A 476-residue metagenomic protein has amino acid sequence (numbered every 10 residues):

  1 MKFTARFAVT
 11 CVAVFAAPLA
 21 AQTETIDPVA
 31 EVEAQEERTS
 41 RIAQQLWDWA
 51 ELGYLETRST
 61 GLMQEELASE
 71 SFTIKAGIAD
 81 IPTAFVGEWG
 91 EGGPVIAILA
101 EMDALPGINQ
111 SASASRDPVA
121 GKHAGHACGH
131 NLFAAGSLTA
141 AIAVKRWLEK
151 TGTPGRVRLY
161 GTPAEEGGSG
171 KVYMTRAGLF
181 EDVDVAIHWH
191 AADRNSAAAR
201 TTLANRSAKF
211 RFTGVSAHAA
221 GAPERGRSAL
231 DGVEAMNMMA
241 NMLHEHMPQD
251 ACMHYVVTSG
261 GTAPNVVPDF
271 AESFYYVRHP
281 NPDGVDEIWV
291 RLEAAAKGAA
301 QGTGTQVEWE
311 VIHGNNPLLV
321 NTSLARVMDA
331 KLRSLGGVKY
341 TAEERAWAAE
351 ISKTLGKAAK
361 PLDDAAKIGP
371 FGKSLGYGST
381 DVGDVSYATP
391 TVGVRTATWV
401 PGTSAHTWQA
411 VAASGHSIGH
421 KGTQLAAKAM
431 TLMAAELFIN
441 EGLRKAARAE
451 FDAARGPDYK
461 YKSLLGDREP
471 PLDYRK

Functional and structural regions predicted by a protein language model:
M1-V9: Bacterial N-terminal signal peptides that target proteins for export
A8-P18: Bacterial N-terminal signal peptides
Q22-H126, N131, A135-R156: Acidic/His- and Gly-rich active-site-bordering loop/insert found across diverse amide/peptide-bond hydrolases
L46, G87, I98, H130 (+9 more regions): Divalent metal-coordination and catalytic microenvironments
L132-T202: Acidic/histidine-rich catalytic neighborhood of metal-dependent amide-processing enzymes
D182-Y340, E344, E350-S352: Midchain, well-structured core segments that form catalytic/ion-binding scaffolds
D231-E234, M238, M242, H246 (+2 more regions): His/Asp/Glu-rich mid-to-C-terminal helical/loop segments that flank catalytic regions of hydrolases
R345-A427, K445-R475: Zn-dependent metallopeptidase/amidohydrolase metal-coordination segment
